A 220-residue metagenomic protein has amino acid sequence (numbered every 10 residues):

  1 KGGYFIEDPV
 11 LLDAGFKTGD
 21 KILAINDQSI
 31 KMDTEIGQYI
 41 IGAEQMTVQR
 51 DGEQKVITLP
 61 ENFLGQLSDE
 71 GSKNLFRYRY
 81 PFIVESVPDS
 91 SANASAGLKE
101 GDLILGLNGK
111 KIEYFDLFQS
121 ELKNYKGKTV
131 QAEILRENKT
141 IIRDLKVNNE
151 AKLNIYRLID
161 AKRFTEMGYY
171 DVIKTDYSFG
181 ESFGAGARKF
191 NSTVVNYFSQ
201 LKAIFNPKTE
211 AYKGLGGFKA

Functional and structural regions predicted by a protein language model:
K1, I25-L67, Y197-S199, Y212: Interdomain regulatory linker/hinge segments that flank or connect interaction modules in polarity/junction/synaptic
G2-G3, F179: Membrane interface segments of multi-pass transport proteins and intramembrane proteases
F5-K21, E35-Q38, P88-D102: PDZ/PDZ-like domain micro-motif
L12, G37-I41, K123, N206: Alpha-helix boundary recognition
G15, L23-A24, S29, G97 (+2 more regions): Exposed loop and linker-edge segments at protein-protein interfaces
K17, Y39-E44, N124-V130: A short, compositionally biased
E70-G97, L103-L105, K110-K111, D116-A220: Functional transmembrane alpha-helices
